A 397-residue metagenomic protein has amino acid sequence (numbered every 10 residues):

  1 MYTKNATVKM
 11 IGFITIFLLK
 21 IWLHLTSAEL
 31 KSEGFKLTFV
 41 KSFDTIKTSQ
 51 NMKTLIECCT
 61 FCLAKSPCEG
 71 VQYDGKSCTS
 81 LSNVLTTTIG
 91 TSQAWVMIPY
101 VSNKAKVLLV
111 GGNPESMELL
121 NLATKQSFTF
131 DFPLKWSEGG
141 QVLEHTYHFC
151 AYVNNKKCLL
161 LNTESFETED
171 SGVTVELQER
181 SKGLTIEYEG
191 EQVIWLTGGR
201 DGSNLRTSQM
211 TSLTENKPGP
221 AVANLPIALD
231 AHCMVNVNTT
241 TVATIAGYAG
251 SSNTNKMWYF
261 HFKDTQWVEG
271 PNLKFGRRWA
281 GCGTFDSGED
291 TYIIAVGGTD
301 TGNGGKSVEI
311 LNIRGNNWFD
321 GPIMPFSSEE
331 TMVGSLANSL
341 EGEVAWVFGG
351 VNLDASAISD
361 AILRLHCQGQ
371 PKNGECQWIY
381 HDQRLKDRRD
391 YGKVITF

Functional and structural regions predicted by a protein language model:
M1-V8: N-terminal secretory signal peptides that target proteins for export/translocation
K9-N103: Extracellular disulfide-rich cysteine clusters
V101-F397: Kelch-like beta-propeller repeat domains
